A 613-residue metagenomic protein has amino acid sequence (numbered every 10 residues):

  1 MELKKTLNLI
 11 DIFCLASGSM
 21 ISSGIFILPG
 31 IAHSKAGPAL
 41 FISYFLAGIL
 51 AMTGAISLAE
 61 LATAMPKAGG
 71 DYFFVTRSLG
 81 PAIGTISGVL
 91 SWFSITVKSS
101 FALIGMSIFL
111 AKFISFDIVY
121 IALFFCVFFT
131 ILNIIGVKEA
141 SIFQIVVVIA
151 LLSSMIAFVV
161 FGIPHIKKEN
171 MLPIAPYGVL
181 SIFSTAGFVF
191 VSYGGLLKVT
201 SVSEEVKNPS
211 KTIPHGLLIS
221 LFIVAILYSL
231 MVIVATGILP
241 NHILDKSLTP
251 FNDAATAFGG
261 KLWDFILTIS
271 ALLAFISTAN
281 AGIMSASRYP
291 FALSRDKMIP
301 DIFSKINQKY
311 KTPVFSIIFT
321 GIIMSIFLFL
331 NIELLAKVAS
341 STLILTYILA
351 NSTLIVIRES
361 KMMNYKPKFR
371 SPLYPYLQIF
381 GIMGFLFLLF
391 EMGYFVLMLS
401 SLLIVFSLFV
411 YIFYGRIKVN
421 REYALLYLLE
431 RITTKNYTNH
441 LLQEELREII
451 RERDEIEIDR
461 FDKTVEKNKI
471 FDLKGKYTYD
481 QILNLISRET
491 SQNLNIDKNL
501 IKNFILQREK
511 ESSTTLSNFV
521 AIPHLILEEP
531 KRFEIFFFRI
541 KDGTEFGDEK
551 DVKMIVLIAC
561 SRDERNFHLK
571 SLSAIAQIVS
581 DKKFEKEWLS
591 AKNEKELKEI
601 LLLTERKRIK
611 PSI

Functional and structural regions predicted by a protein language model:
M1-G30, S34-A39, F45, A51-I56 (+1 more regions): Membrane-interface "cap" regions at the ends of multi-pass membrane proteins
M1-L3, L40-F41, F45, S115-D117 (+1 more regions): Helix-loop-helix junctions that connect adjacent transmembrane segments in multi-pass membrane transporters
K4, L9, P81, L123 (+7 more regions): Loop-to-transmembrane helix boundary motifs in multi-pass membrane proteins
I31-S34, S43, M52-C126, T130-I134 (+3 more regions): Hydrophobic transmembrane alpha-helices that form the core helical bundles of multi-pass secondary transporters
S107, I118-H165, P176-V179, L217-S220 (+3 more regions): Membrane-interface loop-to-helix entry segments
F143, F303-T312, Y347-L397: C-terminal membrane-solvent junction of multi-pass transporters and transport-like membrane proteins
T342-L343, L373-E444: A generic transmembrane alpha-helix motif of multi-pass inner-membrane proteins
R416-I613: Cytosolic covalent-transfer regions centered on His/Cys nucleophiles that carry phosphoryl or persulfide groups
